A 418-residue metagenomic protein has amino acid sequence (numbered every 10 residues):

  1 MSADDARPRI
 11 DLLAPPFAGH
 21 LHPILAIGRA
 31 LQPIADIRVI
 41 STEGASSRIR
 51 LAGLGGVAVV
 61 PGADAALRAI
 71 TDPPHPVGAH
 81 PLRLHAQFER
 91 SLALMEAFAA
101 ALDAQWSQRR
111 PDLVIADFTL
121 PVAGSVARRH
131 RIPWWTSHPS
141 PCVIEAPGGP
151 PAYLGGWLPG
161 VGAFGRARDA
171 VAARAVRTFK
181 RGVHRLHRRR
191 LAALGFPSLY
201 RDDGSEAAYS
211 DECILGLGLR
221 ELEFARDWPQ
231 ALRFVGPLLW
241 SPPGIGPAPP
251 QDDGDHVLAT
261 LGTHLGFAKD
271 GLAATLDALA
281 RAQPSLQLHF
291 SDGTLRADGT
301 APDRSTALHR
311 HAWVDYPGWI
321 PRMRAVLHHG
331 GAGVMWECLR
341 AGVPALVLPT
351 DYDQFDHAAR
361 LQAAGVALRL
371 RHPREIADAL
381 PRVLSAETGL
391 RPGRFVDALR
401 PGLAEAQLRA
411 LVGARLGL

Functional and structural regions predicted by a protein language model:
S2-A58: N-terminal subdomain of nucleotide-sugar transferases
S2-A6, D378-L418: C-terminal amphipathic helix plus adjacent low-complexity, charged tail appended to glycosyltransferase catalytic
A6, L217-A325: Donor-nucleotide binding loops and adjacent catalytic segments primarily of GT-B fold Leloir glycosyltransferases
G28, V114, H311-R360: A donor-sugar binding/catalytic signature common to diverse glycosyltransferases and related nucleotide-sugar
R38-Q87: Conserved nucleotide-sugar phosphate-binding/catalytic loop shared by glycosyltransferases and other
L92-R168, E221: Conserved nucleotide-sugar donor-interacting segment of glycosyltransferase catalytic cores, predominantly GT-B
R185-P237: Long, low-complexity segments enriched in small/aliphatic residues
Y352-R382: Change "using UDP/GDP/dTDP sugars" to "using nucleotide sugars
